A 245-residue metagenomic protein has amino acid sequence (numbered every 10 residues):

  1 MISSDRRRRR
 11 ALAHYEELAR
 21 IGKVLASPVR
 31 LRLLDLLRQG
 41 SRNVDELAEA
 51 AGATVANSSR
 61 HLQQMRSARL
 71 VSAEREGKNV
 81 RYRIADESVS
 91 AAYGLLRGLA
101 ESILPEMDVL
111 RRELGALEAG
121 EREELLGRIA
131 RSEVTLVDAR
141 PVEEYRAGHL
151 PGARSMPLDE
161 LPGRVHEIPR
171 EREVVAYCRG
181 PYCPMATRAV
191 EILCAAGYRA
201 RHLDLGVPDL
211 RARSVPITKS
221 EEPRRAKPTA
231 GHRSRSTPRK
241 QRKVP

Functional and structural regions predicted by a protein language model:
I2-R6, L18-K23, L36-R38, E46 (+4 more regions): Rhodanese-like catalytic fold shared by cysteine-dependent sulfurtransferases and DSP/PTP-type phosphatases
P28-L31, Q39-N43: Short capping segments at the starts of secondary-structure elements
L37-G40, A50-G52: Core residues of bacterial helix-turn-helix
T54-N57: Helix-turn-helix DNA-binding motif, specifically the short coil turn and the N-cap/start of the second
L62-Q63, V207: Short, hydrophobic-biased segments on the C-terminal half of alpha helices that form "recognition helices"
R66-E76, R83: Beta-hairpin "wing" of winged helix-turn-helix
E133-R140, M156: Short hydrophobic beta-strand that contains or immediately precedes a catalytic carboxylate
